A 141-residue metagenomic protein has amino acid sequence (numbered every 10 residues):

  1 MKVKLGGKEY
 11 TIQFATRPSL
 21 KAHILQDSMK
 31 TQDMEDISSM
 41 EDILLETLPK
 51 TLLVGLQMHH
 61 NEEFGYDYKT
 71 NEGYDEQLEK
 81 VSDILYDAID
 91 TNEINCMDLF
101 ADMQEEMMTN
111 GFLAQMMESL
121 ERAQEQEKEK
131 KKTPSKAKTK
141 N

Functional and structural regions predicted by a protein language model:
M1-G6, D27, T31-M40, E63-N141: Charged interaction scaffolds used for protein-protein
M1-P18: Short, extreme N-terminal segment that most often corresponds to the first beta-strand
R17-L25: Short Gly/aromatic-enriched secondary-structure transition segments
H23, H59-H60: Histidine (H) residue identity feature
T47-M58, A101-E105: Short, hydrophobic/amphipathic alpha-helical patches that form generic packing surfaces within helical domains
